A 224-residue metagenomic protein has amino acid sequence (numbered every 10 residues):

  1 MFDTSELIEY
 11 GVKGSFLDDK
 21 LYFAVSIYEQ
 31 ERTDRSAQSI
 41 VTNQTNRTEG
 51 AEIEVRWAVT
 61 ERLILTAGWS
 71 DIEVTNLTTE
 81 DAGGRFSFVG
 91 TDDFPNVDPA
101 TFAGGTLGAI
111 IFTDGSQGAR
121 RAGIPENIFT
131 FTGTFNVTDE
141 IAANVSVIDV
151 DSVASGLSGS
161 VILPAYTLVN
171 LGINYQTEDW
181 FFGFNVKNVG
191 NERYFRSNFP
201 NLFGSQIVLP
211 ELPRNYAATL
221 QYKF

Functional and structural regions predicted by a protein language model:
F2, K13, S39-N43, V55 (+4 more regions): Outer-membrane beta-barrel proteins
F2-E9, F16-D18, I27-R35, T45-E52 (+8 more regions): Transmembrane beta-barrel architecture of outer-membrane proteins
Y10, F23-I27, A67, G133 (+4 more regions): Membrane-embedded beta-strand positions of outer-membrane beta-barrel proteins
D18-F23, R62-L65, D139-A143, D179-F184 (+1 more regions): Repeated loop/turn-to-beta-strand initiation elements of outer-membrane beta-barrel proteins
R35-I40, T79, S155-G159, R196-N198: Short acidic, glycine/proline-rich loop/turn micro-motifs
N43-S158, T219-K223: Gram-negative outer-membrane beta-barrel transporters
D151-A154, N174-F224: C-terminal beta-signal and adjacent terminal beta-strands/loops of Gram-negative outer-membrane beta-barrel proteins
L163-T167, N174-T177: A structural signal for short secondary-structure junctions
